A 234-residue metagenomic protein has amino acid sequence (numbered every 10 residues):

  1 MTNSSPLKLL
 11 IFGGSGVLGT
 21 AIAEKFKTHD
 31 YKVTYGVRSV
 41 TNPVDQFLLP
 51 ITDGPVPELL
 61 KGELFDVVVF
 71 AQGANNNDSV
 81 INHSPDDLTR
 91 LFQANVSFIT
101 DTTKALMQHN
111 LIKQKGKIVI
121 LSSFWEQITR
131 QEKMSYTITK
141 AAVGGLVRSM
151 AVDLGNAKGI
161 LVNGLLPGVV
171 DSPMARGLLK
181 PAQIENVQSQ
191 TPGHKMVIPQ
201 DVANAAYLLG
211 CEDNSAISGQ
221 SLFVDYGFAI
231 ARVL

Functional and structural regions predicted by a protein language model:
S15, G19-A23: N-terminal Rossmann NAD(P)H-binding glycine-rich loop of SDR-like oxidoreductase domains
L49-G54, F70-T89, E132-S135, R176-L179: Conserved mid-core segment of classical short-chain dehydrogenase/reductases
I81-T100, V119, Y136, V143: Catalytic Tyr-X3-Lys loop
Q108, V152-N156, S215: Alpha-helical segment proximal to the catalytic Tyr-Lys
V119-A142, V147-N156, V169: Catalytic loop of short-chain dehydrogenase/reductase
N156-L161, I217-G219: Short, small/polar-rich loop/turn modules that mediate ligand/substrate recognition or access, typified
T191-V202: A conserved structural motif in NAD(P)-dependent oxidoreductases
S218-L234: Short C-terminal tail/terminal secondary-structure segment of NAD(P)H-dependent dehydrogenase/reductase domains
